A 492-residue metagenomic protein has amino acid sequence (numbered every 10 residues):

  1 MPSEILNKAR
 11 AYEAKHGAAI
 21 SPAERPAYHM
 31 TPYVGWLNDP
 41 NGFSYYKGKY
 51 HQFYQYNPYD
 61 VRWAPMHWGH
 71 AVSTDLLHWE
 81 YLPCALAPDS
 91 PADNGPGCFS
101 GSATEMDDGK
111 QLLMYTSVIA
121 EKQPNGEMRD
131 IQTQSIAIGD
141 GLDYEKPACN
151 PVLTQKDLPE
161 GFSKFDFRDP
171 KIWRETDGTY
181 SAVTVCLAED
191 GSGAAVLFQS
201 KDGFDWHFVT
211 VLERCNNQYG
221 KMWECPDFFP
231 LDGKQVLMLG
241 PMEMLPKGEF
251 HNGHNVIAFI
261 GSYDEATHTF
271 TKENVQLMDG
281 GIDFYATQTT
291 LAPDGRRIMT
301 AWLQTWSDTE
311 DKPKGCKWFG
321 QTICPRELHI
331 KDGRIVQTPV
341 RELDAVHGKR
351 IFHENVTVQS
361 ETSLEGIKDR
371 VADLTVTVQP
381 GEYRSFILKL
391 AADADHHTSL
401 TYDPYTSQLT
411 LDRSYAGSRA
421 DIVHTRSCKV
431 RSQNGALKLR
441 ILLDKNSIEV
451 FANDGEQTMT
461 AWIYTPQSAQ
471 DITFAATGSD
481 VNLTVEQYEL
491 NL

Functional and structural regions predicted by a protein language model:
M1-D169, R174-Q218, P230-D279, L303-H353 (+3 more regions): Beta-rich carbohydrate-recognition and catalytic domains
R10-K15, I257-L492: Beta-rich accessory regions
